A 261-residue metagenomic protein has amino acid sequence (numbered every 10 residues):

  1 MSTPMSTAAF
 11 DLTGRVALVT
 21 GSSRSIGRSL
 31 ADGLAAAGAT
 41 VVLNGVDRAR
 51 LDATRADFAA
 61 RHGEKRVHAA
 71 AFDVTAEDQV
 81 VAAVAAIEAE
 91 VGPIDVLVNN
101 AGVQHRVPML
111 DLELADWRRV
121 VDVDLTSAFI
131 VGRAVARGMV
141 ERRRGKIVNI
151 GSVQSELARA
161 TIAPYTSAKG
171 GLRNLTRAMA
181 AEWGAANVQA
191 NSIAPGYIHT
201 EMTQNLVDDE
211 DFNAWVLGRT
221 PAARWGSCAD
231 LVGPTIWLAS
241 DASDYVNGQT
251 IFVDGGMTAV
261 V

Functional and structural regions predicted by a protein language model:
S2-A8, L157, T235-I236, N247-V261: Short C-terminal tail/terminal secondary-structure segment of NAD(P)H-dependent dehydrogenase/reductase domains
V16, S23-S25: Conserved glycine-rich cofactor-binding loop
A37-T54: Conserved glycine-rich Rossmann-like NAD(P)H-binding loop of the short-chain dehydrogenase/reductase
P108-M109, D116-V121, I147, V216: Substrate-binding pocket helix/loop in short-chain dehydrogenase/reductase
G132, A168, T176: Active-site helix of classical SDR
R137, A181-A185, D244: Alpha-helical segment proximal to the catalytic Tyr-Lys
S152: Residue(s) in the substrate-gating loop at a strand-loop-helix junction that position the organic substrate next
